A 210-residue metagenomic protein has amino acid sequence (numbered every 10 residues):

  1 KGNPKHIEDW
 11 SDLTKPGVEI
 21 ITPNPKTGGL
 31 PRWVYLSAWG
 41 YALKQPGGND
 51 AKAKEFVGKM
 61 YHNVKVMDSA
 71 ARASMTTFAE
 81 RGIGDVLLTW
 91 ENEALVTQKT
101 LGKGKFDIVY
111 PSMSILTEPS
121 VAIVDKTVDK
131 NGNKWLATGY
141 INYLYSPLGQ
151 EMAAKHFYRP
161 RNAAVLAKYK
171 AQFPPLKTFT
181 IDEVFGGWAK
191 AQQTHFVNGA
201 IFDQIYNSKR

Functional and structural regions predicted by a protein language model:
K1-L43: A conserved helix-loop-strand patch within extracytoplasmic ligand-binding domains of the periplasmic binding
G2, K15-V18, A38-K44, H62-K65 (+5 more regions): Sec-exported extracytoplasmic/periplasmic mature domains
G2-K5, P25-L30, N92-V96, M113-L116 (+1 more regions): Solvent-exposed loop/turn segments at secondary-structure junctions within structured extracellular/periplasmic domains
S11, L36, G40, G58 (+3 more regions): Solvent-exposed, polar/charged alpha-helical surfaces in well-ordered, non-transmembrane soluble domains, broadly
V18, T117-V121: Small-molecule pocket liners
I20-K26, Y61-K65, K126-D129: Second-shell loop/turn segments in exported
Q45-S112: Ligand-binding pocket segment of bilobal, Venus flytrap-like solute-binding proteins
V128-R210: Extracellular/periplasmic juxtamembrane helices and adjacent flexible linkers that interface with membrane partners
